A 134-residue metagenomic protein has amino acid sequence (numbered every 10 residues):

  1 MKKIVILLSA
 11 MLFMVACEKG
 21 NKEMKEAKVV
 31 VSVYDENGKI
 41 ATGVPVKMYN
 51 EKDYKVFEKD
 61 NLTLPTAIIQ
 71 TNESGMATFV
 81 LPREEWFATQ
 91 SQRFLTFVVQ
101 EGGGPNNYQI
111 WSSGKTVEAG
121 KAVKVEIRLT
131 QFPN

Functional and structural regions predicted by a protein language model:
M1-I4: Positively charged n-region of N-terminal signal peptides that target proteins for export
M14-A16: C-terminal motif of bacterial Sec signal peptides marking the signal peptidase cleavage site
E18-G20: Bacterial signal peptide processing site
A27-D35: A short, amphipathic beta-strand motif
N37-L62: Short, ordered, surface-exposed loop/turn motifs in non-cytosolic proteins
E58-P82: Short, acidic Ser/Thr/Gly-rich low-complexity loop/linker segments typical of extracellular and cell-surface proteins
E85-P105: A short, solvent-exposed beta-strand micro-motif common in secreted/extracellular proteins
S113-N134: Extracellular beta-sheet/turn segments enriched in Thr/Pro/Gly and aliphatic residues
